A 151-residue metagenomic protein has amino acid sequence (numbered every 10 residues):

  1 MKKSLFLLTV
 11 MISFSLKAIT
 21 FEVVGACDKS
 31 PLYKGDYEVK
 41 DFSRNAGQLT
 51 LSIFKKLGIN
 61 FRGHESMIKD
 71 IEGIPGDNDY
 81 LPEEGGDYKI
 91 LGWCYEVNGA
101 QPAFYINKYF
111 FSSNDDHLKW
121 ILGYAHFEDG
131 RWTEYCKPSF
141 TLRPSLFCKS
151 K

Functional and structural regions predicted by a protein language model:
S4-F14: Sec-dependent N-terminal signal peptides
L16-K151: Ubiquitin-like/PB1-type beta-grasp interaction modules and other compact soluble beta-rich domains
